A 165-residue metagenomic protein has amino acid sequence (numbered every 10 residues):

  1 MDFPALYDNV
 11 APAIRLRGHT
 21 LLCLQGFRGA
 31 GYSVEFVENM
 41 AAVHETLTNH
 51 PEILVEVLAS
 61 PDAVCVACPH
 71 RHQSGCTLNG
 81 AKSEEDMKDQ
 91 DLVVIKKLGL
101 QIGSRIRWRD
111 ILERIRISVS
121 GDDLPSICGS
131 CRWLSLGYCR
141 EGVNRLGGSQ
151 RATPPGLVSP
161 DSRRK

Functional and structural regions predicted by a protein language model:
M1-N49: Long, hydrophobic N-terminal alpha-helical segment
A5-A13, N49-V57, I111-G129: Short, intrinsically disordered, charge-biased short linear motifs at domain edges
H19-G31, A59-N79, D123-G142: Local cysteine-cluster metal-coordination motifs and their immediate loop/turn environment, predominantly Fe-S cluster
E38-V43, K82-D91, V143-G156: Short cysteine/histidine-rich metal-coordination sites, predominantly Zn2+-binding motifs
N39-A42, T46-V64, H70: Substrate-recognition/cap regions that form aromatic- and gly/pro-loop-enriched pockets for small-molecule ligands
Q73-E113: Mid-chain, well-packed structural core segment of small domains
V94-D110, I117-V143: A cross-taxonomic marker for long C-terminal extensions/tails that follow the last structured domain
W133-K165: Glycine-rich, aromatic-bearing surface loops/beta-hairpins
